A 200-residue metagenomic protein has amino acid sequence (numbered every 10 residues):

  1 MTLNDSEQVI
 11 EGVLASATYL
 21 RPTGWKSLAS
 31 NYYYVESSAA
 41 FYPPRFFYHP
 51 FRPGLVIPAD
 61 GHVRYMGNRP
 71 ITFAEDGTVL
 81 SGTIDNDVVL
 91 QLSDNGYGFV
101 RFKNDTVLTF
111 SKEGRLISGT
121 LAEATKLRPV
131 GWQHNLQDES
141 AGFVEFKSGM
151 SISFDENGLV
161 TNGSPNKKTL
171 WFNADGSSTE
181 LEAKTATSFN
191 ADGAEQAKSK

Functional and structural regions predicted by a protein language model:
M1-K200: Glycine/tyrosine- and acidic-biased, solvent-exposed loop/turn segments at the edges of beta-strands
